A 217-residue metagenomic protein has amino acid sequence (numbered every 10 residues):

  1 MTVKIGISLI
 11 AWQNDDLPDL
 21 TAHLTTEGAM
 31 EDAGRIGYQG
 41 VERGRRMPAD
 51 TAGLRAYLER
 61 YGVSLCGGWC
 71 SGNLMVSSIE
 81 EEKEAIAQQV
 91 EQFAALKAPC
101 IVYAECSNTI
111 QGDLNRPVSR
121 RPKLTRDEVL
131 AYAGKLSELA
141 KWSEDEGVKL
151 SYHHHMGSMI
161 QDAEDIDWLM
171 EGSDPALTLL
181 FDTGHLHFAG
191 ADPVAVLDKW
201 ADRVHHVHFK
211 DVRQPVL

Functional and structural regions predicted by a protein language model:
M1-C100, R126-D127, A133-G134, E144-E146 (+1 more regions): N-terminal pre-domain/capping segments
I10-W12, G44-R46, C70-L74, C106-N108 (+3 more regions): Active-site beta-loop-alpha junctions enriched in small/polar residues
D15-L17, T109-N115, V216-L217: Short acidic/His/Gly/Ser-rich catalytic and metal-binding motifs that mark active-site loops of diverse hydrolases
E42, G67, V102, S151 (+1 more regions): Conserved beta-strand positions in the central sheet of alpha/beta enzyme cores
G53-Y57, D165, D192-K199: A short acidic, amphipathic alpha-helical/loop segment
I79-F181, F188: Active-site acidic/histidine proton-transfer and metal-coordination neighborhood in alpha/beta enzyme cores
P193-L217: Aromatic-lined glycan-binding groove of carbohydrate-active enzymes
